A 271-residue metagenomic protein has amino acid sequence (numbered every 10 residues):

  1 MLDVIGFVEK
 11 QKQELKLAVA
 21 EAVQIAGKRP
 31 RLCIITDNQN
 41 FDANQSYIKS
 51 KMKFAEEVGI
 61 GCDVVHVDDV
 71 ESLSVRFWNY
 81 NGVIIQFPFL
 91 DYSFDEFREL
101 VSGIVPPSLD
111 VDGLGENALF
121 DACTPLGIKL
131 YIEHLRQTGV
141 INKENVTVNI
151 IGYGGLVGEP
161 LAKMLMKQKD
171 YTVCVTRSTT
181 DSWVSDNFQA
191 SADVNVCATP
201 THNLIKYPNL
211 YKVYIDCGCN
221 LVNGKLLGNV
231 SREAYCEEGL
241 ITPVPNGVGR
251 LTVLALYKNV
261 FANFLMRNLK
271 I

Functional and structural regions predicted by a protein language model:
M1-A26: Positively charged, low-complexity intrinsically disordered leader regions
L2-E9, G82-K143, S185, N203-I205: Anion-binding alpha/beta catalytic cores of soluble intermediary-metabolism enzymes, centered on
R29-Q39: Short beta-strand segments enriched in small/hydrophobic residues
D42-I48, A118-V213, C217, V222 (+1 more regions): Glycine-rich phosphate/diphosphate-binding loop of Rossmann-like nucleotide-binding domains
M52-V67, T172-T176: Short beta-strand elements in bilobed, periplasmic/extracellular small-molecule ligand-binding domains
E71-F77, V184-Q189: Short amphipathic alpha-helix with an adjacent loop that forms part of the alpha/beta core around
F77-G82, A190-V194: Short acidic/histidine-rich motifs immediately flanking catalytic phosphotransfer sites in two-component signaling
S108-L109, D216-M266: Rossmann-fold NAD(P)-binding glycine/threonine-rich loop
